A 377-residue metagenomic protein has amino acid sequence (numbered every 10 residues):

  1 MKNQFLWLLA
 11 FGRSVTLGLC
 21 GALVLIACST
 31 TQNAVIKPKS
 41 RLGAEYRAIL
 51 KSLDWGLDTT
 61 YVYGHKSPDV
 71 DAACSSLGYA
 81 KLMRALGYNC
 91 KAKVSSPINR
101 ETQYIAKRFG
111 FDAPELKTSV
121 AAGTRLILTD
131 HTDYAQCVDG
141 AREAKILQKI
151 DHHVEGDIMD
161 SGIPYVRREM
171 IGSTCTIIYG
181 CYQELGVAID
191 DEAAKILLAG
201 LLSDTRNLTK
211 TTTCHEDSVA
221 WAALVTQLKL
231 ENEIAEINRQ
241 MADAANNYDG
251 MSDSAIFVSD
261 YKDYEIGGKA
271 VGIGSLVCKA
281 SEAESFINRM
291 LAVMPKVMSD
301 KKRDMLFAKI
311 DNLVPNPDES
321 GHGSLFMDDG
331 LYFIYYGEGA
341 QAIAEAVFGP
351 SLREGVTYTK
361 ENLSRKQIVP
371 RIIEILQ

Functional and structural regions predicted by a protein language model:
N3-T16: Bacterial N-terminal signal peptides that target proteins for export
Q32-Q377: Replace "Mg2+/Mn2+-dependent" with "divalent metal-dependent
